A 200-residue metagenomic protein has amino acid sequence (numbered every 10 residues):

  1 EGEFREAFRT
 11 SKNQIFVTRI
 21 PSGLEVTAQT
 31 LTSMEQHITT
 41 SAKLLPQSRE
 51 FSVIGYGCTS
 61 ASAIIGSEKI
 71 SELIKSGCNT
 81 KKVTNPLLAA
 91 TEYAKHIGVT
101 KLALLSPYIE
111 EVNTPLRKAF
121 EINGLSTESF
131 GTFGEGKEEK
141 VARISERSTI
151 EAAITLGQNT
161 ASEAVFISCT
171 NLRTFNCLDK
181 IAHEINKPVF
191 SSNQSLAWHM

Functional and structural regions predicted by a protein language model:
E1-T40, E111-S145: N-terminal glycine-rich anion-binding loop in soluble enzyme alpha/beta folds
E35-R49, S148-S162: Short, well-structured alpha-helical segments in soluble
Q36-T39, K43, V83-T100, Q194-M200: Hydrophobic alpha-helical segments within soluble ligand-binding/sensing domains
I38-L88: Glycine/small-residue-rich loop that forms an oxyanion/phosphate-binding "nest" at active or ligand-binding sites
F51-C58, A103-L105, S162-C169: Periplasmic-binding protein-like
L73-G77, K81-E138: Conserved beta-alpha
E135-E138, V189-M200: Short, flexible loop segments at boundaries between secondary-structure elements
A153-F166, N171-P188: Active-site/ligand-binding-proximal alpha/beta "capping" segment
